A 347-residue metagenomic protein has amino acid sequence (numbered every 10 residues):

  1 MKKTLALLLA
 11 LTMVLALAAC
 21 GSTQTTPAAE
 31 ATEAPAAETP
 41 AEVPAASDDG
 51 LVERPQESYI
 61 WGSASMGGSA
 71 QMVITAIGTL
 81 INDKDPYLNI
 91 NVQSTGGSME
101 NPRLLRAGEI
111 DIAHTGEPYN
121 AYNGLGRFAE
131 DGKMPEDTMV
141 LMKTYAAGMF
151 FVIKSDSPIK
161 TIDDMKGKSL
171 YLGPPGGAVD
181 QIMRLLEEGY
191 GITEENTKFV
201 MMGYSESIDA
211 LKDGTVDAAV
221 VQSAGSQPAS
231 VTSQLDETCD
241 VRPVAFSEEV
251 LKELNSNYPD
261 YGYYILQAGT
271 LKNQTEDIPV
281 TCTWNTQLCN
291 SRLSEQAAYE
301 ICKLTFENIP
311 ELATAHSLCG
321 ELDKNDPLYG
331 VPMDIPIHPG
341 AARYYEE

Functional and structural regions predicted by a protein language model:
M1-S58: Short, low-complexity disordered leader/linker segments with a strong preference for bacterial N-terminal type II
A41-Y122: N-terminal (or domain-start) structured segment
Q56, Y87, G97, A107 (+4 more regions): Extracytoplasmic
Q56-K84, L88-V92, A147-D213, K324 (+2 more regions): Bilobed "Venus flytrap"/periplasmic-binding protein-like clamshell domains and structurally analogous long
E117-Y119, G126-D131, I153, S157 (+2 more regions): Pocket-lining segment of extracytoplasmic ligand-binding domains
A121-G126, E136-K143: Short beta-strand-centered segments that line the small-molecule binding cleft or hinge of alpha/beta clamshell
K168-L185, Y258-G330: Ligand-binding clefts/hinges and TM-proximal coupling segments of bilobed small-molecule sensing domains
E206, S223-A245, V250-S256, D260 (+1 more regions): An extracytoplasmic/periplasmic, membrane-proximal ligand-sensing/linker region
